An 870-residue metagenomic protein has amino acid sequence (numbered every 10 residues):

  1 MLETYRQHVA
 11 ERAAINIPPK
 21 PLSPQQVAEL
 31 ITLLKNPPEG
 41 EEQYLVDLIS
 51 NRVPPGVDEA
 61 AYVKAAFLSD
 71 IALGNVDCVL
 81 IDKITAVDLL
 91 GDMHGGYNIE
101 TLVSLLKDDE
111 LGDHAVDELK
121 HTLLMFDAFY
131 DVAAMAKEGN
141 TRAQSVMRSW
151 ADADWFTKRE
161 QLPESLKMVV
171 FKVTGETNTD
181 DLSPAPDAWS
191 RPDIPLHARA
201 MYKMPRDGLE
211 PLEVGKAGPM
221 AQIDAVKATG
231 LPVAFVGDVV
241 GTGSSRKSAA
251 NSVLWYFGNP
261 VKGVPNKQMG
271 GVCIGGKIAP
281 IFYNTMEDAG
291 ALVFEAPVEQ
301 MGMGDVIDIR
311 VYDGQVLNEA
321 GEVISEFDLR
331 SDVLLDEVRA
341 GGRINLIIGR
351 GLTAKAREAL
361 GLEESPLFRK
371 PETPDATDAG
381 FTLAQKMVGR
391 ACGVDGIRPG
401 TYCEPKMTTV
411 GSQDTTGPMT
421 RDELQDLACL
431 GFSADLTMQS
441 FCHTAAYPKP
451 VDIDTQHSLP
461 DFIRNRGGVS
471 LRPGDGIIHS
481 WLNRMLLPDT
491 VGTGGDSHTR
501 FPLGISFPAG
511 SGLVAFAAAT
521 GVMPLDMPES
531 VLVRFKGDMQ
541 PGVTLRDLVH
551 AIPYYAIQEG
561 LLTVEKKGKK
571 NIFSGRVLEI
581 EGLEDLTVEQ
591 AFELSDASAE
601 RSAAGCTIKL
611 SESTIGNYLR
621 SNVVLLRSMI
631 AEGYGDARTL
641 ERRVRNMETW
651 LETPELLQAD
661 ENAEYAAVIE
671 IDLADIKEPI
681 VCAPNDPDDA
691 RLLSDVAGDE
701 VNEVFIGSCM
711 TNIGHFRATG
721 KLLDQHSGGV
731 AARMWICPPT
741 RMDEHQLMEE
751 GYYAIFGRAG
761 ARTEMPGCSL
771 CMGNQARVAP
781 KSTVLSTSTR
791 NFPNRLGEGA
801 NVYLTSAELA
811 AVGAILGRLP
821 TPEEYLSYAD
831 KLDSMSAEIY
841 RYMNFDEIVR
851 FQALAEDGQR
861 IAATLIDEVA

Functional and structural regions predicted by a protein language model:
L2-I31, N36, L334-I347: Amphipathic alpha-helical packing elements
T4, Q25, I81-T85, Y97 (+1 more regions): Alpha-helix N-cap/N′ positions at the starts of helices
I15-K20, E42-E59, L73, L80-G95 (+3 more regions): Structural detector for internal amphipathic alpha-helices that build alpha-solenoid repeat scaffolds
P24-T32, P55-G74, H94-L106, M125-A136: Amphipathic alpha-helical scaffolding segments comprising HEAT/armadillo-like alpha-solenoid repeats
A28, Q43-V46, A65, I84 (+3 more regions): Non-catalytic, well-ordered alpha-helical scaffold segments
E41-V46, V57-V63, G431-S440: Short N-terminal amphipathic alpha-helices
N98, L102-K107, D113-A870: Fe-S-dependent hydro-lyases/dehydratases of central metabolism
